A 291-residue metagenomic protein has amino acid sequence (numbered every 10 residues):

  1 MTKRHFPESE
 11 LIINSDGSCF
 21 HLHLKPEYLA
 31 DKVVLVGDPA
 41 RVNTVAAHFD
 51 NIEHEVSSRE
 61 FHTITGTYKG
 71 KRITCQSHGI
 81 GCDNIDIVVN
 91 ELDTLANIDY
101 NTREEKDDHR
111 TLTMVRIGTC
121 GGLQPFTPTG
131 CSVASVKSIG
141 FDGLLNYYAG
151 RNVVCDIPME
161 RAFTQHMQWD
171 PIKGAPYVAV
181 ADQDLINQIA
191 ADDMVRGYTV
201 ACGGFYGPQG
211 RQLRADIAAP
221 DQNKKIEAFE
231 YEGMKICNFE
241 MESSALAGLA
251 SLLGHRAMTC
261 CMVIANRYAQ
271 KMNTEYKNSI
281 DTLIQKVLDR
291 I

Functional and structural regions predicted by a protein language model:
T2-Y177: Metabolite-binding pocket within alpha/beta catalytic cores that recognizes anionic/polar moieties
H21-Y28, G203-Q209, D281-R290: Intrinsically disordered, low-complexity segments enriched in small residues
G121, S138, V200-G207, A245 (+1 more regions): Glycine-rich beta-alpha junction loops
P158-Y231: Active-site rim beta-loop-alpha module in soluble metabolic enzymes
P176-A181, N238-A245: Polyanion-binding loop/helix "lid" in catalytic or ligand-binding cores
G233-C237: Short pre-catalytic strand/loop immediately N-terminal to key active-site residues, enriched for Gly-Thr
S244-E275: Zn-dependent metallopeptidase/amidohydrolase metal-coordination segment
N266-I291: His/Asp/Glu-rich mid-to-C-terminal helical/loop segments that flank catalytic regions of hydrolases
